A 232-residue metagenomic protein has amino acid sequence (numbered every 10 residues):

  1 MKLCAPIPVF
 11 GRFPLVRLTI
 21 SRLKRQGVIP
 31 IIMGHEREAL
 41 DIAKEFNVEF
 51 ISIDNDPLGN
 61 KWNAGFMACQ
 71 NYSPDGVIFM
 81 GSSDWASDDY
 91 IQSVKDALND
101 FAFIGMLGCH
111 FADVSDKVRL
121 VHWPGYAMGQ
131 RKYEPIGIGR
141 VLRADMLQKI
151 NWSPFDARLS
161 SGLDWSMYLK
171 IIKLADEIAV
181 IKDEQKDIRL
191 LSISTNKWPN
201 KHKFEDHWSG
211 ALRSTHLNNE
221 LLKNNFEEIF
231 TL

Functional and structural regions predicted by a protein language model:
K2-C4, S166: Cell-envelope/extracellular polymer assembly enzymes that use nucleotide-activated donors
C4-I7, I78: Short hydrophobic beta-strand elements that form part of the catalytic alpha/beta core underpinning NDP-sugar/donor
G11-Q26: Short, well-formed alpha-helical segments that are part of the catalytic scaffolds of diverse glycosyltransferases
R22-D54: Acidic donor-binding segment of Leloir-type glycosyltransferases
N55-C69: Glycine-rich, basic loop-to-helix element that forms the pyrophosphate-binding segment of sugar-nucleotide handling
P74-W85: Short beta-strand-to-loop acidic/aromatic patch adjacent to the donor-nucleotide binding site
S87, I91-D156: Conserved catalytic core of nucleotide-sugar-dependent glycosyltransferases
A157-L232: C-terminal catalytic/acceptor-binding lobe
